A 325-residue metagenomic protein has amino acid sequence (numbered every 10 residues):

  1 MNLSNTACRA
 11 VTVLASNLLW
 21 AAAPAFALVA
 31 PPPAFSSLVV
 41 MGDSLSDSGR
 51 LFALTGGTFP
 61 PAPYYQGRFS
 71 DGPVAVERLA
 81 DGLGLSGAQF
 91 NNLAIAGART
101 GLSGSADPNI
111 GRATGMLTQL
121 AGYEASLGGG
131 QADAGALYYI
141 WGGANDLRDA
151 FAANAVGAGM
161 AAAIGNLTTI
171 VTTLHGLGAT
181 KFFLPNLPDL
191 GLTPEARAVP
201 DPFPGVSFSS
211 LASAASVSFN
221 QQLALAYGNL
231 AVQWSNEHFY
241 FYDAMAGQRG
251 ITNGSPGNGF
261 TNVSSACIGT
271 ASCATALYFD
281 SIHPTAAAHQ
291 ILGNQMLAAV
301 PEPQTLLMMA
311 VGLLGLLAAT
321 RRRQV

Functional and structural regions predicted by a protein language model:
M1-C8: N-terminal secretory signal peptides that target proteins for export/translocation
L3, A27-Q304: Conserved active-site regions of diverse hydrolases
T12-A21: Bacterial N-terminal signal peptides
E302-A319: A short, hydrophobic C-terminal helix/tail in secreted or cell-surface proteins
R323-V325: Short, charged juxtamembrane terminal tails flanking transmembrane helices
